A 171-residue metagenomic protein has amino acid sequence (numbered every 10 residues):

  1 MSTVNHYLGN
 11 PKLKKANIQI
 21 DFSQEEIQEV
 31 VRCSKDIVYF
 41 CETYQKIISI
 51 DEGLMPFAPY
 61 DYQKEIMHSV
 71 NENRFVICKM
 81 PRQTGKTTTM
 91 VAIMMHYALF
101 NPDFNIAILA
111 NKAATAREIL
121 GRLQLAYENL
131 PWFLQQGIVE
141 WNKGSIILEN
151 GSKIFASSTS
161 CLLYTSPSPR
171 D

Functional and structural regions predicted by a protein language model:
S2-S166, R170: Phosphate/NTP-binding elements of NTP-utilizing enzymes
